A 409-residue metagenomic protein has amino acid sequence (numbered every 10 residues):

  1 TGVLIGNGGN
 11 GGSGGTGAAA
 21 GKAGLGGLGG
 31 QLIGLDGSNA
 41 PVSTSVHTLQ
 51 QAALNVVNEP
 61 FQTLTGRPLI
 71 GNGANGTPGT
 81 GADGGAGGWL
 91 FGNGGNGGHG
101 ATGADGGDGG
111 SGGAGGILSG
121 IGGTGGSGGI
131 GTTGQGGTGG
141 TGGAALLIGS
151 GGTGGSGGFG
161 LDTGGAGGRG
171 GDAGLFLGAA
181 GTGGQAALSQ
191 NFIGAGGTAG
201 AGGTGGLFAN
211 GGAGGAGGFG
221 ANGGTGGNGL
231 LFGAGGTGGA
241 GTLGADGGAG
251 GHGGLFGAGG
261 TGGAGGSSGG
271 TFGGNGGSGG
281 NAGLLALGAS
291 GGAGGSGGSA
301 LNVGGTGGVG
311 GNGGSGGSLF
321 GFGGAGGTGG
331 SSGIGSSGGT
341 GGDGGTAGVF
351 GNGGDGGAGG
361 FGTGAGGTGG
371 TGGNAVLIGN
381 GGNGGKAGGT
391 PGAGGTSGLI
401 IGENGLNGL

Functional and structural regions predicted by a protein language model:
T1-L409: Long, compositionally biased tandem-repeat segments
